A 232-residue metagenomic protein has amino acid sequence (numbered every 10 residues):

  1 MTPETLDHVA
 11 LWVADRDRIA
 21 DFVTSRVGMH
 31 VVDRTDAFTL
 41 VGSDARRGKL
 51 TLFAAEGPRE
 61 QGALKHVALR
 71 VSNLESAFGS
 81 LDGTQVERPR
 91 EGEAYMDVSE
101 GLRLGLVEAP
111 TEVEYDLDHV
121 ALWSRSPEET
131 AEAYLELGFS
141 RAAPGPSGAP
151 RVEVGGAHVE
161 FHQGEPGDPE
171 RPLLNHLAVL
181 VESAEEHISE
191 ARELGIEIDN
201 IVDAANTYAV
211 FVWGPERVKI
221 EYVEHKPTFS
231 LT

Functional and structural regions predicted by a protein language model:
M1-E4, A10-K49, S76, L122-V159: Core segments of cupin and vicinal oxygen chelate
E4-L6, R34-D36, A45, G62-L64 (+6 more regions): Short, solvent-exposed coil/turn segments
T5-A14, E56-S80, G92-D97, L117-R125 (+3 more regions): Vicinal oxygen chelate
D21-F22, V27-R46, P58-R59, K65-M96 (+1 more regions): Acidic (E/D-rich), amphipathic helical modules within compact regulatory domains
K49-L50, G57-Q61, E112-E114, G167-R171 (+1 more regions): A short local loop/turn or secondary-structure capping micro-motif enriched for an aromatic residue
T51-A54, F161-Q163: Active-site-proximal beta-strand elements of phosphoester/diester hydrolases
F78-L122, P144-P146, P150-H162, I188-T232: Vicinal oxygen chelate
